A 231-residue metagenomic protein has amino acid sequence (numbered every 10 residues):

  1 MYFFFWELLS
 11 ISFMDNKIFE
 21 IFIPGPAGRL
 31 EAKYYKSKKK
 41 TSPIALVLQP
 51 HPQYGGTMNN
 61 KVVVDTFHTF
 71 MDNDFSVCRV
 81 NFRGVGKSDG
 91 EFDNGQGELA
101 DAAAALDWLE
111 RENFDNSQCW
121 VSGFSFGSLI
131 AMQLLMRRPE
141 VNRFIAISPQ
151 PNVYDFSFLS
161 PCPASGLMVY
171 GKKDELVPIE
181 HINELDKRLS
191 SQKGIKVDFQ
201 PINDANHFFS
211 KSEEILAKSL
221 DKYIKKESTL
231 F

Functional and structural regions predicted by a protein language model:
I11-F22: A domain-start/cap signature at the N-terminus of enzymes
I23, G28-F114: Serine-hydrolase catalytic machinery in alpha/beta-hydrolase-like enzymes
A102-P163: Primarily recognizes the serine-hydrolase "nucleophile elbow" in alpha/beta-hydrolase and SGNH/GDSL folds
C162, M168-Y170, D174: Short beta-strand/loop motif that positions the catalytic acidic residue of the alpha/beta-hydrolase fold
P178-R188: Short alpha-helix in the alpha/beta-hydrolase fold that links the catalytic acid
D198-A205: Short glycine-rich catalytic loops that host catalytic nucleophiles or stabilize transition states across multiple
A205-E213: Catalytic histidine-centered segment of alpha/beta-hydrolase-like enzymes
E214-F231: Catalytic active-site module of serine/aspartate enzymes centered on a nucleophile-bearing elbow/loop
